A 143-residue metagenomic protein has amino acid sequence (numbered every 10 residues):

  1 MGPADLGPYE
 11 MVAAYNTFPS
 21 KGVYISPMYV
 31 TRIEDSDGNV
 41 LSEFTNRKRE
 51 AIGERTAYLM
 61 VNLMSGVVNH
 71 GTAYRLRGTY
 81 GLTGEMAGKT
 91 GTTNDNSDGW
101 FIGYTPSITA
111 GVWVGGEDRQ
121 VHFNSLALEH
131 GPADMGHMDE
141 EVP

Functional and structural regions predicted by a protein language model:
M1-G2: Catalytic-site signature segments of enzymes, centered on catalytic residues
D5-P143: A penicillin-recognizing enzyme superfamily signal
